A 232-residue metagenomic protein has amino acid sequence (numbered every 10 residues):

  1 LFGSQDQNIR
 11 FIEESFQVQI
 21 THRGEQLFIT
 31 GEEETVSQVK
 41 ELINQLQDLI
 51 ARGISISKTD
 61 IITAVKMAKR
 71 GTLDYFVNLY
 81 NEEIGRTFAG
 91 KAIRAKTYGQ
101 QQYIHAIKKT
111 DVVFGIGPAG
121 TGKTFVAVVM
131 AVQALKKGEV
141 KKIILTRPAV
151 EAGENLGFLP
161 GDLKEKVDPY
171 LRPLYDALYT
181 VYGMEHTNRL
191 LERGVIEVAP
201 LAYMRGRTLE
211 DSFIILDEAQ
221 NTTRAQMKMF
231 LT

Functional and structural regions predicted by a protein language model:
T21-Y80: Interdomain "pre-motor" coupling segment immediately N-terminal to P-loop NTPase/helicase cores
I93-K108: Pre-Walker A adenine-sensing motif
G115-G117: Hydrophobic anchor at the beta1->P-loop junction of P-loop NTPases
G122: Conserved glycine(s) of the Walker
F125-R193: Conserved P-loop
L190-V195, Y203-S212: Short basic/glycine-enriched coil/helix segment immediately N-terminal to the Walker B
E218: Walker B catalytic acidic pair
A225-T232: Short, conserved "post-DEAD/DEAH" coupling segment immediately C-terminal to helicase motif II within the SF2/RecA-like
